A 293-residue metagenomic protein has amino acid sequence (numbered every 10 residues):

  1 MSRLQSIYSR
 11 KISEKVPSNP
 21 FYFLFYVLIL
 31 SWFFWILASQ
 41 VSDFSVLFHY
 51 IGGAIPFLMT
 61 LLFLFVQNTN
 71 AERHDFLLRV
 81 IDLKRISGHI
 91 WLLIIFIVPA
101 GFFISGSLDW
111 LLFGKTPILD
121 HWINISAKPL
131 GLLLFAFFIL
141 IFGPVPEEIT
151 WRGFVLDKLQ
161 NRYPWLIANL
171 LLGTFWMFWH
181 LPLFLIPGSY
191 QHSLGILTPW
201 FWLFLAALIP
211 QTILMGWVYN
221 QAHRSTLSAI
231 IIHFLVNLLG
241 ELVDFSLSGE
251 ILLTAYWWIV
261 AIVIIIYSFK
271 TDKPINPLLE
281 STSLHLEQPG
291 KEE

Functional and structural regions predicted by a protein language model:
S2-P144, L172, E241-E293: Specific transmembrane helices
P20-L24, I90-W91, F154, A168-N169 (+1 more regions): Alpha-helical transmembrane segments and their helix-entry boundary regions
F25, I29, I51, F96 (+5 more regions): Hydrophobic residues within alpha-helical transmembrane segments of multi-pass solute transporters/permease subunits
I104, V155, Q211-M215: Hydrophobic/aromatic residues in alpha-helical transmembrane segments
L140-V145, M177, F204-I209: Residue-level hotspots within the lipid-embedded alpha helices of multi-pass solute transporters
P146-G173, F178, G216, N220-S225: Membrane-interface helix/loop boundary segments of multi-pass membrane proteins
F184-L194: Interfacial helix-loop-helix junctions of multi-pass membrane proteins
S193-W257: Functionally important transmembrane alpha-helices
